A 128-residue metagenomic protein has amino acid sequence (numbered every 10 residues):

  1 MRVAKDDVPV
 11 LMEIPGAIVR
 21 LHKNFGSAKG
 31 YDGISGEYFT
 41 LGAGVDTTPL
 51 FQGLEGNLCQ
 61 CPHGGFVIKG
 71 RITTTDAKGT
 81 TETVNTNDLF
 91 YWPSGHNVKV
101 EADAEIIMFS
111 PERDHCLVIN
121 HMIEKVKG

Functional and structural regions predicted by a protein language model:
M1-G42, T48, E55, G128: A short, N-terminal "cap"/entry segment at the start of jelly-roll beta-barrel domains of the cupin/DSBH fold
V19, G36-Y38, G64, T81 (+2 more regions): Conserved hydrophobic/aromatic beta-strand scaffold that supports enzyme active sites
G30, T48-C59, D76, E82-T83: Short histidine-centered beta-strand/loop micro-motifs that create catalytic or ligand/metal-coordination sites
D32-I34, S94-I119: Ligand-binding loop in jelly-roll beta-barrel domains
N57-T74: Short, conserved beta-strand element in jelly-roll/cupin
T73-A77, K99-E101: A generic structural motif
D76-G95: Short acidic-glycine-tyrosine-enriched beta hairpin
C116-G128: Acidic/histidine-enriched, glycine/proline-rich intrinsically disordered or flexible terminal extensions
